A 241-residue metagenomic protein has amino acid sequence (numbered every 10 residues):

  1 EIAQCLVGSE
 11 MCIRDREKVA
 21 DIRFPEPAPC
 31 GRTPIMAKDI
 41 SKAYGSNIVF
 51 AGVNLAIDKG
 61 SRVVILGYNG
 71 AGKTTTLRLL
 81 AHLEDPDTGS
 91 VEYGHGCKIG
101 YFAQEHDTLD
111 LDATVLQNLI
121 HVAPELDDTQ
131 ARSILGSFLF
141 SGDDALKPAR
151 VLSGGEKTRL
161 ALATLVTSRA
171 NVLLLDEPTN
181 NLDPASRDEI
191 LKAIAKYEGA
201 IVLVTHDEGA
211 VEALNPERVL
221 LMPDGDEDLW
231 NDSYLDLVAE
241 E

Functional and structural regions predicted by a protein language model:
E1-G8, I13: Single conserved hydrophobic/aromatic residue that forms the stacking wall/gate of nucleotide- or nucleobase-binding
E10, R14-M36: ABC-family P-loop ATPase nucleotide-binding domain
P27-E241: ABC ATP-binding cassette signature C-motif
